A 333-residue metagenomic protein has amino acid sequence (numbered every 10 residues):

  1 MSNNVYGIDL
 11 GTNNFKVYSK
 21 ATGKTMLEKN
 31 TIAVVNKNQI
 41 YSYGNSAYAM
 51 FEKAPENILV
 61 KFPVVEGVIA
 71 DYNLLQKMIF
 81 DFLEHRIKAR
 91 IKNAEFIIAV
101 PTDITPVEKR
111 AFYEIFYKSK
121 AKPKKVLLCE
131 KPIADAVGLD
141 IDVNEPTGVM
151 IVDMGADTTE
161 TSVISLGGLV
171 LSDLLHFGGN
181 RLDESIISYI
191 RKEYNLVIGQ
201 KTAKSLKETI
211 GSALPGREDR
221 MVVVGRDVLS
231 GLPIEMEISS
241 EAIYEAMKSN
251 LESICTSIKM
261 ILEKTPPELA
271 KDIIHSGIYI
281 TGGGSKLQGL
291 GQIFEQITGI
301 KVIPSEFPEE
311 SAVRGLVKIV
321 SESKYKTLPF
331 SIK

Functional and structural regions predicted by a protein language model:
M1-M154, I164-I278, S285-A312, V317-K333: Nucleotide/phosphate-binding catalytic cleft detector across ATP-hydrolyzing and phosphate-transferring enzymes
